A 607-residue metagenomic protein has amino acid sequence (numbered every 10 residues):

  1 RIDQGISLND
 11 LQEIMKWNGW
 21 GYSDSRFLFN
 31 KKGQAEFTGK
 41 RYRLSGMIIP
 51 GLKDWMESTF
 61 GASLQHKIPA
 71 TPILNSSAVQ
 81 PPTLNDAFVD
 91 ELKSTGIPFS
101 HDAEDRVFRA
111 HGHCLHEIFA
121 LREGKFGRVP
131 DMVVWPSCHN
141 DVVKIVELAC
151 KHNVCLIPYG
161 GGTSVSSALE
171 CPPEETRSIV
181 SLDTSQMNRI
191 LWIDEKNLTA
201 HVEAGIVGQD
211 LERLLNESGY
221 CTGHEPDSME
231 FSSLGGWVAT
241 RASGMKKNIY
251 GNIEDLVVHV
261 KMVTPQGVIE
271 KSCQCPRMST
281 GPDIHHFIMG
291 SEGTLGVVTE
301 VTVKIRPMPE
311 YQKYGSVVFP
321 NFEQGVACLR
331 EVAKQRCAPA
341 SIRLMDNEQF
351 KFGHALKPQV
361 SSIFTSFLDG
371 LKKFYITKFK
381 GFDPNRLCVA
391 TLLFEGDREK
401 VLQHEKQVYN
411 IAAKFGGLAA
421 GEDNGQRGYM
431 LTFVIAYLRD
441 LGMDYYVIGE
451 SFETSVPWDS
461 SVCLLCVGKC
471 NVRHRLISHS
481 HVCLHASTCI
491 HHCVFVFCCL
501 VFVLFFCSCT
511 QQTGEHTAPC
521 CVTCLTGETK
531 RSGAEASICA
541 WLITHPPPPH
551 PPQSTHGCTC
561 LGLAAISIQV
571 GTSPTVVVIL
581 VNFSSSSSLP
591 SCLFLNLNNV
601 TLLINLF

Functional and structural regions predicted by a protein language model:
R1-H481, A486-H491, F502-P546, P552-P574 (+3 more regions): Noncatalytic alpha-helical scaffold of FAD-dependent oxidoreductases
